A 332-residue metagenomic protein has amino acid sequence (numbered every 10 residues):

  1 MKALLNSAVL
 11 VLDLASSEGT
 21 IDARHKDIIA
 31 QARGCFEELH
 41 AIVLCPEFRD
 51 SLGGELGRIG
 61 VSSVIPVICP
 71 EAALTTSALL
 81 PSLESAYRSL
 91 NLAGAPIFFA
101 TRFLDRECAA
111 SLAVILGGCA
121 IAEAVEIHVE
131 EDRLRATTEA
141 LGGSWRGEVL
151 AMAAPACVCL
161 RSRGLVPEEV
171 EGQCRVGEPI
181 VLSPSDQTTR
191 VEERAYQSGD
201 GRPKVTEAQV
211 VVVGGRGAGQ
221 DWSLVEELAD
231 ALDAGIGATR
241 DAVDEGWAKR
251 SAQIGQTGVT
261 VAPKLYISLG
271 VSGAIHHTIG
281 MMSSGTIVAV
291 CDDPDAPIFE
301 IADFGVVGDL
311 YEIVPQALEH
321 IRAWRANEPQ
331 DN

Functional and structural regions predicted by a protein language model:
M1-N332: N-terminal glycine-rich FAD/FM-binding segment characteristic of electron-transfer flavoproteins
